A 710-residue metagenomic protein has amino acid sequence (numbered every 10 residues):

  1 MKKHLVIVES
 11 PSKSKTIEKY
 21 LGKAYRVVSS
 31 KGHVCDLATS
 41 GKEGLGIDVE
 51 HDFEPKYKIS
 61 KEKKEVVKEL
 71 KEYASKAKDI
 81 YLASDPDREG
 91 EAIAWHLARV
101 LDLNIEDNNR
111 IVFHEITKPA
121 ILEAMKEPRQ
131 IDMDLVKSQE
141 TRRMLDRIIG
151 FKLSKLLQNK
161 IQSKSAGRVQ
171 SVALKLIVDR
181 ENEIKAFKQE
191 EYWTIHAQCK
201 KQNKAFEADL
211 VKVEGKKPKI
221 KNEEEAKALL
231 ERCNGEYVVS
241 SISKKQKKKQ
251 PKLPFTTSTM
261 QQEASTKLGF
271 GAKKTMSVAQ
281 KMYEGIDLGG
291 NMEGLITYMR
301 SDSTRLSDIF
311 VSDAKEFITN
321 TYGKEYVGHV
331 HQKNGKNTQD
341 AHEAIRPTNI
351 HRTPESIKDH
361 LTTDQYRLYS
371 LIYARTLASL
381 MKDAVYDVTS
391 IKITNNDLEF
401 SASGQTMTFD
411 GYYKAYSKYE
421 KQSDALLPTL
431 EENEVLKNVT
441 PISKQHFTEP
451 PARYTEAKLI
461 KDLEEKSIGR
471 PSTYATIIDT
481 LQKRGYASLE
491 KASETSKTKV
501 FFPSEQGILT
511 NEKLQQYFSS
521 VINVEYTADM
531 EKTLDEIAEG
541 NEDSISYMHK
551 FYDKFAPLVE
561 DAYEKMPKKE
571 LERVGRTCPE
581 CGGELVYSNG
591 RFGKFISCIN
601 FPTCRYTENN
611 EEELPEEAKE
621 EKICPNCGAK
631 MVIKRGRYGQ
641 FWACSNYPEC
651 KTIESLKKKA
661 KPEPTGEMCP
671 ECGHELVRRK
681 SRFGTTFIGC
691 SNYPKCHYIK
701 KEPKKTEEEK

Functional and structural regions predicted by a protein language model:
M1-R143, I149, V211, E224 (+1 more regions): Intrinsically disordered, low-complexity regulatory segments
K2, D85-P86, I161-S165, K244-L253 (+3 more regions): Conserved short loop/turn motifs at secondary-structure junctions
K2-H4, T16, Y25, V100 (+7 more regions): Basic, low-complexity terminal or inter-domain segments flanking catalytic cores
P11-S14, A24-K31, S60-V67, K71-A77 (+17 more regions): Amphipathic alpha-helical transducer elements in NTP-driven molecular machines
I116-A197, K245: C-terminal or mid-to-C-terminal helical accessory/interaction module adjacent to the motor/catalytic core
K219-L253, E431-E434: Metal- or metallocofactor-binding catalytic centers and their adjacent structured scaffolds across diverse enzyme
I242, P251-A264, G290-Y298, P450-D462: Short acidic, hydrophobic short linear motifs in intrinsically disordered regions
Y283-T297, G485-E494: A short, conserved structural fragment
